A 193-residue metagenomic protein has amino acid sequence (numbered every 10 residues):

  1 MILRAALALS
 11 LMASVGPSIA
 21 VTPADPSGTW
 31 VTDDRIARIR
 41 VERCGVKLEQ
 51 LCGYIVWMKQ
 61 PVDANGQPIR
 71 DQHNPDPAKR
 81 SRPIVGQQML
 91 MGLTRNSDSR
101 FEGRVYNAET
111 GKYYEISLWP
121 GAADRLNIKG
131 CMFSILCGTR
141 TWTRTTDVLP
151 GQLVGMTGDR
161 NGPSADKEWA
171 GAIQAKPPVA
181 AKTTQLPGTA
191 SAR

Functional and structural regions predicted by a protein language model:
M1-A8: Sec-dependent signal peptide recognition, specifically the positively charged N-region followed immediately by
I19-S27: N-terminal helix-cap/turn-to-beta initiation motif at the start of protein domains
G28-T32, E102-A108, N127-C131: Short beta-strand segments that buttress and anchor functional surface loops
R35, I39-I116, P177-R193: Central antiparallel beta-sheet cores of small beta-barrel/beta-sandwich binding domains
R43-G45, I55-W57, V105-N107, P120-A122 (+2 more regions): A mature extracytoplasmic/lumenal domain signature
M132-A165: Edge beta-strand at a domain terminus
Q152-R193: Compositionally biased, proline/threonine/alanine/serine-rich low-complexity intrinsically disordered stretches
